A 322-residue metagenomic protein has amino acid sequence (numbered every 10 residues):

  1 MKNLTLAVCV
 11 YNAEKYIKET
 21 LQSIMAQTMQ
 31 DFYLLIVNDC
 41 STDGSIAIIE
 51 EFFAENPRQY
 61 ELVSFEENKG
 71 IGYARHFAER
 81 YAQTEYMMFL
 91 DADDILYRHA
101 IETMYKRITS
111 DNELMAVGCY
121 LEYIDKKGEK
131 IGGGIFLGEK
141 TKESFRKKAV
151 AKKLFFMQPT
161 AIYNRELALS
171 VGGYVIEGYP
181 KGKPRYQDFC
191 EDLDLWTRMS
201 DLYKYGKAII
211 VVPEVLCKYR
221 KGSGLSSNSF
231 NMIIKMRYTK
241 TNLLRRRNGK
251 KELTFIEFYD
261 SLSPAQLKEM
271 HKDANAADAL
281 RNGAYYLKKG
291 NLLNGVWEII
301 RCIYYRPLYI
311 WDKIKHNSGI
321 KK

Functional and structural regions predicted by a protein language model:
K2-T5, M25-I36, G44, P57-E61: Short loop->beta transition adjacent to catalytic acidic/histidine clusters or analogous donor-positioning motifs
A13-A26: Short, well-formed alpha-helical segments that are part of the catalytic scaffolds of diverse glycosyltransferases
N38-A47, E67, D91: A conserved acidic beta->alpha catalytic loop
P57-R58, Y73, I101-E177: Flexible acidic/His/Gly-enriched loops in nucleotide-sugar-dependent glycosyltransferase catalytic domains
F65-A82: Glycine-rich, basic loop-to-helix element that forms the pyrophosphate-binding segment of sugar-nucleotide handling
M87: Short aromatic/hydrophobic "clamp" motif used to bind/position activated sugar donors
S144-M232, R237: Conserved nucleotide-sugar donor-binding catalytic segment
D201-Y203, I209, P213-K322: C-terminal subregions of glycosyltransferases and related glycan-biosynthesis enzymes
